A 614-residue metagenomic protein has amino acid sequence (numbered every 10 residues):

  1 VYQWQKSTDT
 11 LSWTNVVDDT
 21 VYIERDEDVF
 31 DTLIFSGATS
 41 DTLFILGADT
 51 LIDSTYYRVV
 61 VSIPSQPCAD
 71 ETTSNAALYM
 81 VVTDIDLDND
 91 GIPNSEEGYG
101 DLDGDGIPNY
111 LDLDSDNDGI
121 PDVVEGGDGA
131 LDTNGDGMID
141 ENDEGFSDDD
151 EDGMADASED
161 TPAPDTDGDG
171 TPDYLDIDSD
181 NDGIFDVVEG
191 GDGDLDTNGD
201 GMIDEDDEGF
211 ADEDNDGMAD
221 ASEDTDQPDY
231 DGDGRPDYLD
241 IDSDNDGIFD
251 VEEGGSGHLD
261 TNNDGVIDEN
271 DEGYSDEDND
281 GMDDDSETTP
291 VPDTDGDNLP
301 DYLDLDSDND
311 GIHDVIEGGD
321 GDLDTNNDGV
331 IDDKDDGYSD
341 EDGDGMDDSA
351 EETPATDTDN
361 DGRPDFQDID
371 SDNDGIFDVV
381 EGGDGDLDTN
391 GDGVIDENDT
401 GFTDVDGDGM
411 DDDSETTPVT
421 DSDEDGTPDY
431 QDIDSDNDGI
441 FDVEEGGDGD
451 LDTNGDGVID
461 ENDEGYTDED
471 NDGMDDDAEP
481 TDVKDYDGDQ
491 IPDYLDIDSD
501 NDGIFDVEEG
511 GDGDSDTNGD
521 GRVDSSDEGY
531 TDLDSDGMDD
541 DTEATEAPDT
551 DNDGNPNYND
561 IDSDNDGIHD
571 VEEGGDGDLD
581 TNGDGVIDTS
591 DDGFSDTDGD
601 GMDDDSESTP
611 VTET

Functional and structural regions predicted by a protein language model:
V1-T83: Ser/Thr/Pro/Gly-rich low-complexity disordered regions
V81-T614: Extracellular calcium-associated, cysteine-rich motifs in secreted modular proteins
